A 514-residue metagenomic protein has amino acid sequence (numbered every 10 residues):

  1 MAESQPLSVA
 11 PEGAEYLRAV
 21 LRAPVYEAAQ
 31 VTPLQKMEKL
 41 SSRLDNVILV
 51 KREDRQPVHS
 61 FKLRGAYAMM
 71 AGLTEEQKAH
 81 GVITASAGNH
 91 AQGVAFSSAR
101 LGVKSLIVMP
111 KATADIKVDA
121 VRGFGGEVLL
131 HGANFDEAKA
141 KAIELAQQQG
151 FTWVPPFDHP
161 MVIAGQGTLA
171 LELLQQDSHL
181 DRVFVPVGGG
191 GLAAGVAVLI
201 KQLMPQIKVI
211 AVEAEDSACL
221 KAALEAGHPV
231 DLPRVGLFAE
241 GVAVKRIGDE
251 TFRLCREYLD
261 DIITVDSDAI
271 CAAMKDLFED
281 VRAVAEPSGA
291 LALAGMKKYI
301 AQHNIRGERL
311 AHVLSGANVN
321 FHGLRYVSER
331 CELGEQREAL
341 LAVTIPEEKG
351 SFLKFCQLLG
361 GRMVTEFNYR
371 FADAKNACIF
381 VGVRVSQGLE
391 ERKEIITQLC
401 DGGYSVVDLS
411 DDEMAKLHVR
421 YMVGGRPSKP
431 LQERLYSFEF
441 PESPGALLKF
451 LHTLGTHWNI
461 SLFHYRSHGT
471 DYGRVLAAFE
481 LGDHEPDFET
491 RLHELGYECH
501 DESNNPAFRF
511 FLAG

Functional and structural regions predicted by a protein language model:
M1-A446, F450-G514: PLP-dependent amino-acid enzyme catalytic core
